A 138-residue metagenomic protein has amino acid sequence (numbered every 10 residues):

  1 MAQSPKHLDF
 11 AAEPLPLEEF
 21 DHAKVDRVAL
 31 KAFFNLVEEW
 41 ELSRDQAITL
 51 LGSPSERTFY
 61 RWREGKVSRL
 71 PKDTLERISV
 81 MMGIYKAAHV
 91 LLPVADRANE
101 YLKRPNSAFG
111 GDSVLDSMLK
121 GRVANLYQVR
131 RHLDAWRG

Functional and structural regions predicted by a protein language model:
M1-G138: Non-transmembrane "mature" sequence context
